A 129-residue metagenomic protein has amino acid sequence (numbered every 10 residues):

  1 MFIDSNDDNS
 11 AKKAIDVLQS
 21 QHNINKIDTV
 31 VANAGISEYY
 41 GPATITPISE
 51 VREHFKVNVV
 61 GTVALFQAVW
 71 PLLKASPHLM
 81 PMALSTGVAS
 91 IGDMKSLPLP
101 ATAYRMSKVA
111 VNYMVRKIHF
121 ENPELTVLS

Functional and structural regions predicted by a protein language model:
M1-N9: Rossmann-fold cofactor-recognition segment
S10-K13, G61-A68: Conserved mid-core alpha-helix of short-chain dehydrogenase/reductase
V17-A32, E38: A glycine-rich helix->loop->beta "capping" turn within Rossmann-like NAD(P)(H)-dependent oxidoreductase domains
V31, L65-V69, L73, M114-V115: Hydrophobic positions on the long internal alpha-helix of Rossmann-like NAD(P)-dependent oxidoreductase domains
G35-I36, Y40, T44-F55, V60 (+1 more regions): Catalytic loop of short-chain dehydrogenase/reductase
P123-S129: Conserved beta-loop-beta element that borders a ligand/cofactor-binding pocket
